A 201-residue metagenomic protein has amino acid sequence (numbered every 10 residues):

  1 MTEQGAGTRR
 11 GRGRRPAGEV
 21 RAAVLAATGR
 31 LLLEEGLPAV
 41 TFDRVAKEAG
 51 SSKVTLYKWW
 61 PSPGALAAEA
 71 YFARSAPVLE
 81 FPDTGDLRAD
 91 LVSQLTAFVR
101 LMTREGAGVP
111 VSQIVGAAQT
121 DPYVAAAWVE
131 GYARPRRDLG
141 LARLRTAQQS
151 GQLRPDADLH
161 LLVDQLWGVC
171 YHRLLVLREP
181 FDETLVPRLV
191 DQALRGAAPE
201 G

Functional and structural regions predicted by a protein language model:
M1-E48, V54, A65: Basic, helix-initiating cap at the start of DNA-binding domains
M1-R9, S93, R134, D138 (+3 more regions): C-terminal peripheral helix-coil segments that are non-catalytic and often amphipathic
A17, V129-R137: Amphipathic, non-transmembrane alpha-helical scaffold segments
R21, F42, T84, R88 (+6 more regions): Short, structured helix-loop boundary elements
V24, A39, S62-A67, P77-V78 (+2 more regions): Short amphipathic alpha-helical segment with a characteristic S/N-K-E followed by hydrophobic residues
A65, A70-Y71, T103-E130: Amphipathic alpha-helical segments used for helix-helix packing
L79-V111: Hydrophobic alpha-helical connector segments
